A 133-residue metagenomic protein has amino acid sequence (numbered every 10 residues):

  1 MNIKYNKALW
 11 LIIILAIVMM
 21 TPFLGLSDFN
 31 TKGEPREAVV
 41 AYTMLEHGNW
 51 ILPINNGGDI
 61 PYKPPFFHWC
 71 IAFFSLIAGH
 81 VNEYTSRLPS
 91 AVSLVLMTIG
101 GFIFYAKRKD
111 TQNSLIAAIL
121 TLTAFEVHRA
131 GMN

Functional and structural regions predicted by a protein language model:
M1-N133: Membrane-integral, polyisoprenol-dependent glycosyltransferases of the GT-C/oligosaccharyltransferase superfamily
